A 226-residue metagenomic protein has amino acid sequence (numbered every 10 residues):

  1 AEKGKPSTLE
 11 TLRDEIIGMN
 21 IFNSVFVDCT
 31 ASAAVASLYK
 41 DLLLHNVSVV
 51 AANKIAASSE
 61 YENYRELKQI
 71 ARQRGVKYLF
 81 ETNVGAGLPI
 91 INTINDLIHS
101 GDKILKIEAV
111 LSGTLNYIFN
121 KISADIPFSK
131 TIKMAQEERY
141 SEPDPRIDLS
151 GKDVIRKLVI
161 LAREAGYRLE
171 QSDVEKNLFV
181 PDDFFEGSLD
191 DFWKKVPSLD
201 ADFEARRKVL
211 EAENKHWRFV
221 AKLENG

Functional and structural regions predicted by a protein language model:
A1-L44: N-terminal glycine-/serine-/threonine-rich beta1-alpha1-beta2 phosphate-ribose binding loop of Rossmann-like
P6, S32-A33, Y61, V84 (+5 more regions): Electropositive phosphate-/nucleotide-binding environments in soluble metabolic enzymes
V25-D28, V49-A52, Y78-T82, K106-A109 (+1 more regions): General beta-strand structural signal in soluble alpha/beta enzymes
S32-H45, K54-E81, A86-L97: Rossmann-fold NAD(P)-binding glycine/threonine-rich loop
R72-G75, L79-E138, K152, I160: Rossmann-like NAD(P)H-binding beta-loop-alpha module
K121-I122, K130-G226: Substrate-binding/catalytic subdomain of NAD(P)-dependent oxidoreductase enzymes
